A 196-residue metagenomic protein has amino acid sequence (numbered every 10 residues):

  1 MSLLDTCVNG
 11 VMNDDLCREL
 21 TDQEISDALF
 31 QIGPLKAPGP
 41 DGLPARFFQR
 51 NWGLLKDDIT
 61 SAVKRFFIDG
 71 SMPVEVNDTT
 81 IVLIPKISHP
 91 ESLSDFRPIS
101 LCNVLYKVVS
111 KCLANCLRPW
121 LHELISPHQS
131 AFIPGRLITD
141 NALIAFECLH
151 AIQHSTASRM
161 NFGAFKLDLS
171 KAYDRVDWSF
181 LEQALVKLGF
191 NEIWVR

Functional and structural regions predicted by a protein language model:
M1-C17, D22-E24, S71, V76-T80 (+3 more regions): Active-site-proximal segment of RNA-dependent polymerases
M1-S94, V108: Surface-exposed loop/turn segments and immediately adjacent short secondary-structure elements within folded domains
D14-R18, A37, F48, W52 (+5 more regions): Amphipathic alpha-helical protein-protein interaction segments
S26, P44, K56, L121 (+2 more regions): Alpha-helical structural signal
K36-L43, F48, S92-L101, A142-V186: Conserved catalytic palm subdomain of right-hand nucleotidyl-transferase polymerases, strongest for RNA-directed enzymes
N51, L55, C116-L124, L188-E192: A generic secondary-structure signal for well-formed alpha-helical elements
P98, K111, N115, W178-R196: Catalytic-core region of right-hand nucleic acid polymerases
